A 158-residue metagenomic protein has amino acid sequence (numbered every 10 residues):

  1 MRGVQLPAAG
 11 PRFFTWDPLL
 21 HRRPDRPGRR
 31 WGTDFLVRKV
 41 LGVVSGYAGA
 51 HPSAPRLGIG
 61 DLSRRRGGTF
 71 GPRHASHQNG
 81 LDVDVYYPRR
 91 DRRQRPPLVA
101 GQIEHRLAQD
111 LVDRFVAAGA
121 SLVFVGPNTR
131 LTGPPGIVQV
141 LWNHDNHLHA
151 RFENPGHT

Functional and structural regions predicted by a protein language model:
M1-I59, D110, R114: Active-site acidic/histidine clusters and adjacent loop/turn architecture that either coordinate catalytic ions
L20-F35, F70-H74, R93-H105, V112 (+1 more regions): Second-shell loop/turn segments in exported
L36, V40, G80-D82, N146-L148: Active-site nucleophilic cysteine motif
K39-H74, L122-Q139, G156: Extended, low-complexity, intrinsically disordered C-terminal regulatory tails of eukaryotic serine/threonine kinases
H51-P52, A75-G80, V116-A117, L141-H144: Extracellular/periplasmic catalytic domains that process cell-envelope and extracellular macromolecules
G58, D82-Y86, H149-R151: Soluble periplasmic/extracytoplasmic beta-strand elements of cell-envelope proteins
G67-D91: Short, surface-exposed glycine/acidic/tryptophan-bearing loops
R93-T158: Catalytic cores and adjacent binding grooves of peptidoglycan-active enzymes
